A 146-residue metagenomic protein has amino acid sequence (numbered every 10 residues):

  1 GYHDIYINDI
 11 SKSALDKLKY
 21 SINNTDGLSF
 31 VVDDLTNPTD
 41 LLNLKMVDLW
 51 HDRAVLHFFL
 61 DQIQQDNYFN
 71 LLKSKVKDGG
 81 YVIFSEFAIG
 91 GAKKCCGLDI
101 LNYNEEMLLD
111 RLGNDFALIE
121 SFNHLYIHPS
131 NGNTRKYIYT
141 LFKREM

Functional and structural regions predicted by a protein language model:
G1-K45, F59-M146: Class I (Rossmann-like) S-adenosyl-L-methionine-dependent methyltransferase catalytic domain, capturing the SAM-binding
H51: A conserved beta-strand element that flanks and buttresses the S-adenosyl-L-methionine
A54-F58: Short catalytic micro-motifs in class I SAM-dependent methyltransferases
